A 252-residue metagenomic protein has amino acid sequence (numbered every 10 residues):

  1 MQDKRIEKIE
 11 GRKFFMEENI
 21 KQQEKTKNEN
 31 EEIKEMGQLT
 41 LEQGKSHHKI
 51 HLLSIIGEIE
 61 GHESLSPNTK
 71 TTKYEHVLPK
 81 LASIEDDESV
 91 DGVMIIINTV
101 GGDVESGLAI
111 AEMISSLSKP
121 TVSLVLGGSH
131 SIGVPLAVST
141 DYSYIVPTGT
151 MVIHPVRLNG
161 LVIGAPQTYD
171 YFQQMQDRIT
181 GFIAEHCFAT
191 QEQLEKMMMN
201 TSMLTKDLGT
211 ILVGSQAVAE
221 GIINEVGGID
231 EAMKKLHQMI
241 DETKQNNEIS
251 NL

Functional and structural regions predicted by a protein language model:
M1-L124, G128-V134, S139-H154, L158-L252: N-terminal organellar transit peptides
